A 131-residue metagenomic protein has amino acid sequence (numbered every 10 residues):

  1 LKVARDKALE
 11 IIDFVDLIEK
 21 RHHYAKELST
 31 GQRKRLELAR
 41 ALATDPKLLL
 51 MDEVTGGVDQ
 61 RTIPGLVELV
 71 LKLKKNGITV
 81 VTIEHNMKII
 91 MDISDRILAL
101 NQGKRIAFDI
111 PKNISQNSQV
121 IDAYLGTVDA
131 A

Functional and structural regions predicted by a protein language model:
L1-K20, E68-L71, Q119: Conserved ABC ATPase "signature" region
Y24-L28: Conserved ABC ATPase signature
L38: Hydrophobic anchor residue at the start of the ABC signature
D45: Conserved catalytic motifs of ABC-family nucleotide-binding domains
L49-D52: Catalytic Walker B motif of ABC-type/P-loop ATPase nucleotide-binding domains
I90-D92: A short, surface-exposed alpha-helical micro-motif characterized by mixed small hydrophobic and charged/polar residues
